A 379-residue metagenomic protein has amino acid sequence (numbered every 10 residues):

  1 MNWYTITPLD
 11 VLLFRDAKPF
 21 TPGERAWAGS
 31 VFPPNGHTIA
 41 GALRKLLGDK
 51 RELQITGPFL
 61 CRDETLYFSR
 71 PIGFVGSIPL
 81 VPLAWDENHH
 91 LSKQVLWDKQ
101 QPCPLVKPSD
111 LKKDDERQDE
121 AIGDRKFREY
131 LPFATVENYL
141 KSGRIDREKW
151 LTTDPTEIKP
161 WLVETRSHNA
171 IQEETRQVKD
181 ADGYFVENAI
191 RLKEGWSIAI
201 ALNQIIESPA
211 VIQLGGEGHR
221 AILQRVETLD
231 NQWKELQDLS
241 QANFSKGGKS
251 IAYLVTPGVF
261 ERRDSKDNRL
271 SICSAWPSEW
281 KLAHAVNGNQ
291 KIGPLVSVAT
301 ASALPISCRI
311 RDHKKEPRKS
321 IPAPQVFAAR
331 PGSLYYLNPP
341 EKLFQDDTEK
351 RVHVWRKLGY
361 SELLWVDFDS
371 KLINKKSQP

Functional and structural regions predicted by a protein language model:
N2-P379: Conserved active-site/ligand-binding neighborhood in enzyme cores
